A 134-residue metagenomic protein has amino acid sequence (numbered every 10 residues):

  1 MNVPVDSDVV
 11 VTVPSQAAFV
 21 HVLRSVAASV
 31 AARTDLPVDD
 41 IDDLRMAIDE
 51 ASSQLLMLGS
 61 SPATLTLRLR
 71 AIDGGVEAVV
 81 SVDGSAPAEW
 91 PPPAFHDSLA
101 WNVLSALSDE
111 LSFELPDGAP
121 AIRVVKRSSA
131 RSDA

Functional and structural regions predicted by a protein language model:
M1-M46, A134: Bergerat-fold GHKL ATPase/HATPase_c domain
M1-V10, Q54-A134: Conserved beta-strand-loop-beta-strand hairpin that lines the nucleotide-binding pocket of ATP/GTP-utilizing enzymes
S15, I48-S52, V82-G84: Generic secondary-structure microfeatures
P37-P62: Conserved ATP-binding N-box helix of the HATPase_c
